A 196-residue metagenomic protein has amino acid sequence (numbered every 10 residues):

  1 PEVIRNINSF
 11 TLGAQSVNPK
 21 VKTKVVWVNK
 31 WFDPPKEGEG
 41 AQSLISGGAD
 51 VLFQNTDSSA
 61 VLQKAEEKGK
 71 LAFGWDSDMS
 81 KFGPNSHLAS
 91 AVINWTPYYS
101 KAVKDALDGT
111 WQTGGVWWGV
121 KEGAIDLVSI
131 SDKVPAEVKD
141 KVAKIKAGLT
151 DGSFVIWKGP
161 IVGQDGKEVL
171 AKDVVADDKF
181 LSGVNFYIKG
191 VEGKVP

Functional and structural regions predicted by a protein language model:
P1-P196: A residue-level marker of the well-folded mature domains of exported/periplasmic proteins
